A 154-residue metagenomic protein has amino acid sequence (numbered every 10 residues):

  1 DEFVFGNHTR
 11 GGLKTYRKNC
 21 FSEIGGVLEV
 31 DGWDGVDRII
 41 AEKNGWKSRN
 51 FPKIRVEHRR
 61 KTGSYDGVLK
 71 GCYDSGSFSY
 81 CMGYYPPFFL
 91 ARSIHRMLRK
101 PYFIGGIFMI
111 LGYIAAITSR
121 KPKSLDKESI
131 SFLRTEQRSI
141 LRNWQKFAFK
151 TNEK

Functional and structural regions predicted by a protein language model:
D1-E23, D74-Y80: A recurrent flexible, glycine/aromatic-enriched loop bordering the glycosyltransferase active site that acts as
K14-Y16, D37, A41, P86-A91: Long, contiguous hydrophobic alpha-helical segments, chiefly transmembrane helices and signal peptides
C20-E23, V30-K61: A short, conserved alpha-helix in the catalytic core of glycosyltransferases
G26-E29, K100: Short, charged helix-to-loop "capping" segments that act as catalytic/coupling loops
G63-D66: Outer-membrane beta-barrel translocator/channel fold
G71-K154: Non-catalytic, C-terminal membrane-associated alpha-helical segments of glycosyltransferases
